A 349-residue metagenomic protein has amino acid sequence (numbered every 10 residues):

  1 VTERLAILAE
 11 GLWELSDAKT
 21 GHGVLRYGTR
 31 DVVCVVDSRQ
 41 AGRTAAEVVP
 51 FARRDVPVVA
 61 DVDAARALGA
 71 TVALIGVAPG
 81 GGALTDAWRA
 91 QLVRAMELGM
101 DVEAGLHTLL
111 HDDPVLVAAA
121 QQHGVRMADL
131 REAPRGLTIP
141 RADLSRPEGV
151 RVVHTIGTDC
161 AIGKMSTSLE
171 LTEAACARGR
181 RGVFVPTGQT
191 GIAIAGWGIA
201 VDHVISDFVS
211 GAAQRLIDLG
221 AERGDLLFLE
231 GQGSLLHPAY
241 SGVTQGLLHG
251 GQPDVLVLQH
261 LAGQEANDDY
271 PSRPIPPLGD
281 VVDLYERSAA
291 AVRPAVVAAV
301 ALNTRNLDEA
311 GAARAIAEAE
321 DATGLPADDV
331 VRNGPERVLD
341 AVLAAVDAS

Functional and structural regions predicted by a protein language model:
V1-T85, P274, V281, R287-A299 (+1 more regions): N-terminal glycine-/serine-/threonine-rich beta1-alpha1-beta2 phosphate-ribose binding loop of Rossmann-like
E3-R4, L12, A18, R26 (+9 more regions): ATP-dependent carboxylate-amine ligase catalytic core
I7, G23, R30-R151, I156-G157: N-terminal Rossmann-like NAD(P) cofactor-binding subdomain of oxidoreductases, focused on the glycine-rich
A9-G11, D37-R39, D61-V62, G76-A78 (+11 more regions): Fold-independent oxyanion-binding glycine-rich loops and adjacent beta-strand/coil segments at enzyme active sites
G23-V24, R94, A119, A174 (+2 more regions): Hydrophobic/aromatic ligand-binding patch that stacks against planar heteroaromatic rings of cofactors or nucleotides
A104-L110, P114-V117, A128-L137, D143-L144 (+3 more regions): Conserved catalytic-core segment of NTP-binding enzymes
I139-G182: Walker A (P-loop) phosphate-binding motif
V342-S349: Short, hydrophobic alpha-helical segments
